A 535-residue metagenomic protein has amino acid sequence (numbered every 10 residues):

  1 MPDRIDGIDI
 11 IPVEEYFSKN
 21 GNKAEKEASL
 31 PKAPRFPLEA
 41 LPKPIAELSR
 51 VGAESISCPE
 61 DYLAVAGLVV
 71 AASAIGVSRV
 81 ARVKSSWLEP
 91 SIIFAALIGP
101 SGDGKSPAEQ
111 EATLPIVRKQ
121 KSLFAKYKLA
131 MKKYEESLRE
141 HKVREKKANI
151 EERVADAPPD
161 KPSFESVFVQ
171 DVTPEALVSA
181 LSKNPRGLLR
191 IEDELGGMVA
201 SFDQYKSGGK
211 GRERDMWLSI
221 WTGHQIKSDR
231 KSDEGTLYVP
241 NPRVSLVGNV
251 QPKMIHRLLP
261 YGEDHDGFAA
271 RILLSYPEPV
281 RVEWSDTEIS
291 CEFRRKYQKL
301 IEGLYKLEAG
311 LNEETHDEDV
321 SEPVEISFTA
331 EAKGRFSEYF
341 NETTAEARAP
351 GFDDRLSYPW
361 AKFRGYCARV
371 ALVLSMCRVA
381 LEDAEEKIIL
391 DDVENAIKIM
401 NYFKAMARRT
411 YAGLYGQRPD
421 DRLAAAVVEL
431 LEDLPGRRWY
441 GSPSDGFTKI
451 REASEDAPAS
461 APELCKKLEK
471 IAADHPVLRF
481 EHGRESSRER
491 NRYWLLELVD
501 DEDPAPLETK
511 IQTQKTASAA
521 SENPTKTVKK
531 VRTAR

Functional and structural regions predicted by a protein language model:
P2-R535: Phosphate-handling catalytic cores of nucleic-acid transaction enzymes
